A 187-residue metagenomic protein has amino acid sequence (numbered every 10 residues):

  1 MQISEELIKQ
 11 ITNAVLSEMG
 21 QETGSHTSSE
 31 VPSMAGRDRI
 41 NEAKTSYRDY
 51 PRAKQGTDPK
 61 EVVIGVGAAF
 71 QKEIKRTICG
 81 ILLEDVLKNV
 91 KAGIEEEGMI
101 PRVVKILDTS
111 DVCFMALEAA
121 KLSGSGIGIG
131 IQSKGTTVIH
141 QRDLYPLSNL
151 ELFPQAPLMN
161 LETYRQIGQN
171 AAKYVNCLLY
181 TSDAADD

Functional and structural regions predicted by a protein language model:
M1-N41: Protein-protein interaction and targeting regions used for scaffolding, dimerization, and localization
P32-R37, Q71, V103, A185: Generic ordered-secondary-structure signal
A43-S46, Y50-P51, G56-L179: Conserved mixed alpha/beta catalytic, RNA-binding, or beta-rich assembly cores of soluble enzyme, regulatory
Y180-D187: Conserved small/polar residues in nucleotide/adenosyl-binding loops
